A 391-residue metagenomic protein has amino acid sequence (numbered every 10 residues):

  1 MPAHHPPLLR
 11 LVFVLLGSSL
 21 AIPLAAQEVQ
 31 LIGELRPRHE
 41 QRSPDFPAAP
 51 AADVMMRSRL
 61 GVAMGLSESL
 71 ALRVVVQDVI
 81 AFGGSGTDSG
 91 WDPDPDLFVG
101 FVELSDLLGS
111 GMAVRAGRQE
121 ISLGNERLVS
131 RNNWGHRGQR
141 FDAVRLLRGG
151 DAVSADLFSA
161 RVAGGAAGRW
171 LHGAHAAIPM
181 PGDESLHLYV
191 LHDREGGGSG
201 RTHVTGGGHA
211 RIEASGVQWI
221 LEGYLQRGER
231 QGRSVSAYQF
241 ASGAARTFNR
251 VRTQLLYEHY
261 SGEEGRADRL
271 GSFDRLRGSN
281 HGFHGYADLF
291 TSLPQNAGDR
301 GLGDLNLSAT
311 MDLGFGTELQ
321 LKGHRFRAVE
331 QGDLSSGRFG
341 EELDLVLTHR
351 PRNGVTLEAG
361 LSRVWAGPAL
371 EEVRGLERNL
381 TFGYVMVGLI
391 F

Functional and structural regions predicted by a protein language model:
P2-V12: Bacterial N-terminal signal peptides that target proteins for export
A26-R118, V144-G149, R201-T202, G208-I220 (+4 more regions): Beta-barrel outer-membrane channel/assembly domains of diderm bacteria
R36-R38, Q77-V79, Q119, A160-V162 (+3 more regions): Active-site beta-loop-alpha junctions enriched in small/polar residues
A81-L97, L107-S199, V204-G206, A267-S308 (+1 more regions): Surface-exposed coil loops of outer-membrane beta-barrel proteins
V129-N133, R227-E229, Q239: Short helix/strand-bridging catalytic loops that position acidic/His residues to coordinate divalent metals and engage
S234-R277: Long, well-ordered mid-to-C-terminal structural blocks that present hydrophobic/aromatic surfaces
